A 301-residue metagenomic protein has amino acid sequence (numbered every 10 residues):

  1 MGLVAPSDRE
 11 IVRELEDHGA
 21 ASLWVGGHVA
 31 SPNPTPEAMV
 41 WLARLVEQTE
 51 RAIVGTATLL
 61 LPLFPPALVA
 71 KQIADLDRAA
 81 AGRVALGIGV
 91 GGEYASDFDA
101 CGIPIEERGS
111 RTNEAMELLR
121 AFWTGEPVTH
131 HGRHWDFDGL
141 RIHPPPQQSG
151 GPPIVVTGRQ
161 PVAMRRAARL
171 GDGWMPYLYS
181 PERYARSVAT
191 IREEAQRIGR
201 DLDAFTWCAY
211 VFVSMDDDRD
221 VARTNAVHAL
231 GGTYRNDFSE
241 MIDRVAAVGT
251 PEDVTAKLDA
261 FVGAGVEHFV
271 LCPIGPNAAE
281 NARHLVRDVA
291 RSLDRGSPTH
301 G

Functional and structural regions predicted by a protein language model:
M1-L3, L23-V25, I53-A57, V84-I88 (+4 more regions): Hydrophobic faces of well-ordered beta-strands that scaffold small-molecule active sites in alpha/beta enzyme cores
M1-S7, L59-A67, S149-R159, V213 (+1 more regions): Active-site mouth loops of central-metabolism enzymes
M1-T49, V54, G150-P152, C272 (+1 more regions): N-terminal beta1-alpha1-beta2 module of alpha/beta enzyme domains
M1-V4, L63-T129, Y177-L178, E182-A189 (+1 more regions): Flexible, glycine-rich active-site loops centered on histidine and acidic residues that chelate a metal or position
A5-L15, Q72, V156-R166, T250-A260: Short, acidic/polar
R13-D17, L42-R51, I73-R83, A168-R169 (+2 more regions): Acidic (Asp/Glu)-rich catalytic clusters
P36-T56, R111-L118, F122, V286-G301: Alpha-helix-loop-beta-strand connector modules within alpha/beta enzyme cores
L45, L76, L119, I154 (+6 more regions): Conserved, mostly hydrophobic/aromatic
